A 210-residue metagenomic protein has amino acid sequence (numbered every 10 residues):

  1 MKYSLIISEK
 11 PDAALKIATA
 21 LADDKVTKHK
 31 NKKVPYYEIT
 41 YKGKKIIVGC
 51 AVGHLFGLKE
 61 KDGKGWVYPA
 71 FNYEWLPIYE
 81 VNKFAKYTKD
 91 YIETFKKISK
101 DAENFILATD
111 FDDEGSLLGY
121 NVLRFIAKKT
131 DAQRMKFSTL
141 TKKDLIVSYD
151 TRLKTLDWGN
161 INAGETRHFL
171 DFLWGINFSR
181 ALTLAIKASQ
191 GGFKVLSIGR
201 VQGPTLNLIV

Functional and structural regions predicted by a protein language model:
M1-W174, L182: Intrinsically disordered, low-complexity regulatory segments
S8-E9, D171-V210: Prokaryote-biased recognition of long, low-complexity C-terminal linker/tail segments that are poorly structured
